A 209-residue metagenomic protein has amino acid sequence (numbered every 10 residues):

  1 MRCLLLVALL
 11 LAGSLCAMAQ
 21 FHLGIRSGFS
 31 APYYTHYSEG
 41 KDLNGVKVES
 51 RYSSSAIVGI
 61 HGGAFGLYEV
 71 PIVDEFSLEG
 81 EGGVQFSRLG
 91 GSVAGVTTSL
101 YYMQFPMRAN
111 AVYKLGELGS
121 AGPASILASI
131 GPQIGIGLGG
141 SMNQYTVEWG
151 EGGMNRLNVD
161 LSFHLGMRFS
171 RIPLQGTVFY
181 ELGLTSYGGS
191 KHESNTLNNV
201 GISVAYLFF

Functional and structural regions predicted by a protein language model:
M1-R26, V204: Bacterial Sec-dependent N-terminal signal peptides
A19-F21, P71-L78, L115-S125, I172: Short loop/turn motifs that connect adjacent beta-strands in outer-membrane beta-barrel proteins
A19-L67, L207-F209: Short glycine/proline- and aromatic-enriched beta-strand/turn motifs that initiate or cap beta-hairpins
H22, Y33-K41, E75-E79, Q85-S87 (+1 more regions): Predominantly the C-terminal beta-signal and adjacent terminal strand-loop region of outer-membrane beta-barrel
I25-A31, I60-Y68, V84, M107-Y113 (+4 more regions): Residues on the lipid-exposed face of transmembrane beta-strands in outer-membrane beta-barrel proteins
T35-N44, G91-T98, A121, G140-E148 (+1 more regions): Outer-membrane beta-barrel translocator domains and adjoining extracellular loop/strand segments of Gram-negative
V48-S53, G80-L100: Surface-exposed loop and membrane-interface regions of Gram-negative outer-membrane beta-barrel proteins
R51-V58, G95-Y101, W149-L157, K191-L197: Replace "Gram-negative outer membrane beta-barrel proteins" with "bacterial and organellar outer membrane beta-barrel
